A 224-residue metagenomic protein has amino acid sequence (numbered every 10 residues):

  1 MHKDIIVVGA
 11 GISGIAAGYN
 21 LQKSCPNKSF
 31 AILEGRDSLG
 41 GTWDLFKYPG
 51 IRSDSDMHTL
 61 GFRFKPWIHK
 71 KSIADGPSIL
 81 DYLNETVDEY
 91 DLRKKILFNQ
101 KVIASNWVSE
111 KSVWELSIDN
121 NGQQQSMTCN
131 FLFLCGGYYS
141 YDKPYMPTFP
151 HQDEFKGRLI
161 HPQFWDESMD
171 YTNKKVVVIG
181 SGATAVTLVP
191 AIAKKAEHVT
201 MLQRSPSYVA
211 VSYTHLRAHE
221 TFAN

Functional and structural regions predicted by a protein language model:
M1-G18, G35-H58, R63, T86: Conserved N-terminal glycine/acidic-rich loop preference
D4, N130, E197: Conserved acidic residues
I12, A17, N27, C135-R217: Rossmann-like dinucleotide-binding core of oxidoreductases
Q22-D44, R204-P206: Glycine-rich FAD pyrophosphate-binding loop
D44-D81, P206-R217: Glycine-rich active-site loop/strand segments that organize a redox cofactor
I73-L134: Feature captures the FAD/FMN-dependent oxidoreductase FAD-binding
H215, F222-N224: Single conserved hydrophobic/aromatic residue that forms the stacking wall/gate of nucleotide- or nucleobase-binding
